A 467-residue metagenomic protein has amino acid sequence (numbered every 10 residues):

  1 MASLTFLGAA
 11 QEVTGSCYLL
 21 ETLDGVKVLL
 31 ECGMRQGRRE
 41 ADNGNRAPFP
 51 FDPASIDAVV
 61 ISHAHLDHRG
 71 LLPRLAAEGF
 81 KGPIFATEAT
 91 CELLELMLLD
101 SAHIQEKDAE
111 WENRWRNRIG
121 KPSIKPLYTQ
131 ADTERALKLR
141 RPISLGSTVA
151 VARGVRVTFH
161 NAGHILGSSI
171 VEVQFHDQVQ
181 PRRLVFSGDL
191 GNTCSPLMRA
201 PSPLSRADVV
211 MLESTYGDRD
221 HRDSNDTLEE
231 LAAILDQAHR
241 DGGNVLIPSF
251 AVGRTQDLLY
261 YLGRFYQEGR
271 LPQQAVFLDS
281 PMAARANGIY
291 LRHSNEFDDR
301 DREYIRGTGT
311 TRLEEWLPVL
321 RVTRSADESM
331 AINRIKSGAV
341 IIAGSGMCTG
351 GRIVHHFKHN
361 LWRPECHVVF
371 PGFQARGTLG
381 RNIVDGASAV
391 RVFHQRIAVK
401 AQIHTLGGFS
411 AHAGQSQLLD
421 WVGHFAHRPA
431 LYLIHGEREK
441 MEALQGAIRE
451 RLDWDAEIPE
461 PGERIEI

Functional and structural regions predicted by a protein language model:
M1-A54, R135-R199, D327-R334, V340 (+4 more regions): Core dinuclear metal-dependent hydrolase active-site scaffold
A10-G15, T22-G82, A86-K138, L190-R199 (+3 more regions): Pre-active-site segment of Zn-dependent metallo-hydrolases
Q11, H65-D67, I165-L166, F250-D257 (+3 more regions): Gly/Ser/Thr-rich loops at beta-strand to alpha-helix junctions that form or flank small-molecule/cofactor-binding
L30-C32, I56-H65, L72, I84-T87 (+11 more regions): Active-site neighborhood of phospho(di)ester-bond hydrolases with catalytic His/Asp-centered motifs
C32-Q36, D57, P181-S187, G191-T193 (+5 more regions): Acidic/glycine-enriched edge-of-secondary-structure segments
S101-I165, S294-K336: Metallo-beta-lactamase
I170, G191-D279, H367-G372, A389-D455: Cap/insert and terminal regions of metallo-dependent hydrolase folds
I234-P371, A375-R376, R391: Hard-cation-handling environments
